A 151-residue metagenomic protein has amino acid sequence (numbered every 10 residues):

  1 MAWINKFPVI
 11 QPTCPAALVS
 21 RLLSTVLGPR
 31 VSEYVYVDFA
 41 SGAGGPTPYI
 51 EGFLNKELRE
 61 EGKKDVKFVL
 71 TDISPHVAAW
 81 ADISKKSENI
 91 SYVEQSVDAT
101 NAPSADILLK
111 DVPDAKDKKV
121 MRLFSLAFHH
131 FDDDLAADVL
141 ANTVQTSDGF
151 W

Functional and structural regions predicted by a protein language model:
M1-F39, A43-G45, G52: Class I SAM-dependent methyltransferase Rossmann-like catalytic core, especially the SAM/SAH-binding loop
E33, K119, T146-S147: Short, well-ordered alpha-helix to beta-strand connector turns
Y34-L108: Class I SAM-dependent methyltransferase SAM/SAH-binding core
A102-S104, F131-T146: A short, conserved alpha-helix within the catalytic core of class I
D114-A115: Preference for well-ordered, secondary-structure-rich cores of eukaryotic proteins
R122-L123: A conserved beta-strand element that flanks and buttresses the S-adenosyl-L-methionine
A127: Hydrophobic adenine-recognition pocket in adenosine-nucleotide-binding enzymes
F150-W151: Structural detector of well-ordered beta-strand residues that form the stable sheet scaffold of enzyme domains
